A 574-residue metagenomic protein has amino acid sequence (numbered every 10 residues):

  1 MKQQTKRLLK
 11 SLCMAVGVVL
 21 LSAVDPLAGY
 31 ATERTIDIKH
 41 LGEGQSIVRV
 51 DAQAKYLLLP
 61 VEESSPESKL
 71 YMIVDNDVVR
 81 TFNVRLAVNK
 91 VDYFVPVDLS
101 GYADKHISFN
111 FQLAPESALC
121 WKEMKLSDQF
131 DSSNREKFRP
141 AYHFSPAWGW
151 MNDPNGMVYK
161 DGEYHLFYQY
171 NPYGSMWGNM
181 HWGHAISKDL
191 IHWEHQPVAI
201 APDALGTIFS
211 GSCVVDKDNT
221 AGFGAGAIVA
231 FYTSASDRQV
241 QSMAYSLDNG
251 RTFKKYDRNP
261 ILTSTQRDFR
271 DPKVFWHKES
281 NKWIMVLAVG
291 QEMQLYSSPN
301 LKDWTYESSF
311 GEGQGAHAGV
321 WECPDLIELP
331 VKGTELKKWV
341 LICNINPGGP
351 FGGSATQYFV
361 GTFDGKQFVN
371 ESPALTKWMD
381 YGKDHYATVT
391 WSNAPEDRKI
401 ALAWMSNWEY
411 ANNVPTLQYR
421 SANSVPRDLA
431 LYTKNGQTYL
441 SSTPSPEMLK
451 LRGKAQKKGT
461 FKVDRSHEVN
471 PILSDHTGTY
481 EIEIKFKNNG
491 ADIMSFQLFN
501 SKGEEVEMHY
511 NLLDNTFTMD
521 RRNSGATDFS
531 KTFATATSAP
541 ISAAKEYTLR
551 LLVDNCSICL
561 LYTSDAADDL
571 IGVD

Functional and structural regions predicted by a protein language model:
K2-C13: Bacterial N-terminal signal peptides that target proteins for export
C13-A23: Bacterial N-terminal signal peptides
A23-E33: Bacterial Sec-dependent signal peptides at the C-terminal "C-region" and cleavage site
T32-P272, W276-E322, P330-Y381, E396 (+4 more regions): Beta-rich carbohydrate-recognition and catalytic domains
Y256-N259, K502-E546: Glycine-aromatic-enriched beta-strand/loop faces of beta-sandwich-type recognition domains, especially lectin-like
R465-R521: Secretory/extracellular carbohydrate-interaction modules and structurally similar beta-sandwich "look-alikes"
I482-I484, K545-N555, C559-L561: Short tryptophan-centered beta-strand motifs in secreted/extracellular beta-sheet-rich domains of glycan-recognition
Y562-D569: Conserved small/polar residues in nucleotide/adenosyl-binding loops
